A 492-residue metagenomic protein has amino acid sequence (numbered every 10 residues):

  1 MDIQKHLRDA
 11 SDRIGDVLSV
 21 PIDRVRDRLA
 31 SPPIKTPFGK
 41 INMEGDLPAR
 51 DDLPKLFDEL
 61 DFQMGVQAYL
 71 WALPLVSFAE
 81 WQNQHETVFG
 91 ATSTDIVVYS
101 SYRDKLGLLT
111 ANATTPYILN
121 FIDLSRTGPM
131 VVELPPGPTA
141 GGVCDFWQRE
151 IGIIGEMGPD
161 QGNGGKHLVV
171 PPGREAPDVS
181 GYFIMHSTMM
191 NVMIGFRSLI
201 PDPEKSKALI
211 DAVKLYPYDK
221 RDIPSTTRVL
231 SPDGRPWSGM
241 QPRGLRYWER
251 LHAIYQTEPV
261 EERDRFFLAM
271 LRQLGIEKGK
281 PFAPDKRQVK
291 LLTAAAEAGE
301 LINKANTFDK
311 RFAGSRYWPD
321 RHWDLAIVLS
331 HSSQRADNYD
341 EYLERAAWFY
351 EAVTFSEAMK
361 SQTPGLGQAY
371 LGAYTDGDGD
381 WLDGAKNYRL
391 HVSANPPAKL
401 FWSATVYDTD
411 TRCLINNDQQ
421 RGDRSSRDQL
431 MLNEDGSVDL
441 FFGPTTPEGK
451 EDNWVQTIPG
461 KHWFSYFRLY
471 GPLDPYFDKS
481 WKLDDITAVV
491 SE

Functional and structural regions predicted by a protein language model:
H6-E492: A compositional/structural signature for long, glycine/proline-rich flexible linkers and loops on extracytoplasmic
